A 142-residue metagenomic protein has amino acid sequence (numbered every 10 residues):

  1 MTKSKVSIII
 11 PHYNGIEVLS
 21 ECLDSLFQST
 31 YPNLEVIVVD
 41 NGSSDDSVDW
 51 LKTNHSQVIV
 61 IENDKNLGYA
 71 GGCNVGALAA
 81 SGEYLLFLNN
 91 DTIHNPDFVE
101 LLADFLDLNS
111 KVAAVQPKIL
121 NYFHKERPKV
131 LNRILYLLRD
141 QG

Functional and structural regions predicted by a protein language model:
M1-Q28: N-proximal low-complexity "stem/linker" segments adjacent to membrane-targeting elements
K3-V6, F27-V38, Q57-I59: Short loop->beta transition adjacent to catalytic acidic/histidine clusters or analogous donor-positioning motifs
S20, D45-T53, D97: Acidic helix N-cap motif at the loop->helix transition within catalytic regions of sugar-transfer enzymes
S25, P32, D40-D49, K65: A conserved acidic beta->alpha catalytic loop
D46, T92-F105: Acidic donor-binding/catalytic loop of UDP-sugar-dependent glycosyltransferases, especially processive GT2
E62-A80, N90: Glycine-rich, basic loop-to-helix element that forms the pyrophosphate-binding segment of sugar-nucleotide handling
L85: Short aromatic/hydrophobic "clamp" motif used to bind/position activated sugar donors
A103-G142: Acidic/His-rich active-site region of diverse nucleotide-sugar glycosyltransferases
